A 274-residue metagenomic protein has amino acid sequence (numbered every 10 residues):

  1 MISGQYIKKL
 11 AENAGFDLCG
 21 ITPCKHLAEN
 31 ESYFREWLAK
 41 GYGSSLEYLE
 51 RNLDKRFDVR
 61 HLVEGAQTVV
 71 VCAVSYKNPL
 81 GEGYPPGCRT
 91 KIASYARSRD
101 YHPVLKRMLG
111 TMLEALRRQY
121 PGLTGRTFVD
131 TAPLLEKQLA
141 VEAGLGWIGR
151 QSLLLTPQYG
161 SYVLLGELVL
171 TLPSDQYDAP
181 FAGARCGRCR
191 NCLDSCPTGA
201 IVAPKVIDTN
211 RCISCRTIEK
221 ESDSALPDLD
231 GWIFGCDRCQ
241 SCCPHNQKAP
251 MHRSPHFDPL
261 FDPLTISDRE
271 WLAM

Functional and structural regions predicted by a protein language model:
M1-R185, G231: Auxiliary alpha/beta "docking" domains used to position bulky ligands
H26, N191-S214, K220-D223, L229-H256: Iron-sulfur cluster-binding cysteine motifs and their immediate structural context in ferredoxin-like electron-transfer
E82-C88, T209, R269-L272: Short, flexible, mixed-charge acidic loops at enzyme active sites
D175, I218-E219: A short, flexible beta-alpha/helix-coil linker loop
D178-A179, S222-S224: Glycine- and acidic-residue-rich phosphate-binding/metal-coordinating active-site segment common to enzymes that handle
R188: SIR2/sirtuin NAD+-dependent deacylase catalytic core
H252-M274: C-type cytochrome heme-c attachment and multiheme electron-transfer modules
